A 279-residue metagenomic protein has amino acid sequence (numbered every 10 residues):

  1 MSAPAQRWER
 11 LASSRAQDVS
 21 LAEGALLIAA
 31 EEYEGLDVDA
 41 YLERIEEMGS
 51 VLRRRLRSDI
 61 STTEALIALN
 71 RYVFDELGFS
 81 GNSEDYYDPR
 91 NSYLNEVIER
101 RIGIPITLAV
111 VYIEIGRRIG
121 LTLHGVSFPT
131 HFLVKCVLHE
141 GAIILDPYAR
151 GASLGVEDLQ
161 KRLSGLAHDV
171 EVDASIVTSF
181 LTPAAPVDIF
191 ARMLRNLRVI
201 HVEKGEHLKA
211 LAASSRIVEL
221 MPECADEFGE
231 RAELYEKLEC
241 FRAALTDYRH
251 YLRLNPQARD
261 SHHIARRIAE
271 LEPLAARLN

Functional and structural regions predicted by a protein language model:
M1-N279: A structural boundary/capping signal
